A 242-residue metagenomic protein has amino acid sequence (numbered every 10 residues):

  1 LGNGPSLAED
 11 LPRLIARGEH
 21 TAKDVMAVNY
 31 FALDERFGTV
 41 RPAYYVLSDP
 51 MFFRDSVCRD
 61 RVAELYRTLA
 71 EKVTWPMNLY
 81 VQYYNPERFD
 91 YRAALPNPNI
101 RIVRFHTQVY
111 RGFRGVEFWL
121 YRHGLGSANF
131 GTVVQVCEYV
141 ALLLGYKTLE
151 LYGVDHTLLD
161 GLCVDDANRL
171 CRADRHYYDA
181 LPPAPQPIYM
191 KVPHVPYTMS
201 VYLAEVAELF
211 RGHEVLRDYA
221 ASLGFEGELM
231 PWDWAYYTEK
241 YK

Functional and structural regions predicted by a protein language model:
L1-K242: Metal-ion/cofactor- or nucleotide/acyl-coenzyme-handling active-site neighborhoods
